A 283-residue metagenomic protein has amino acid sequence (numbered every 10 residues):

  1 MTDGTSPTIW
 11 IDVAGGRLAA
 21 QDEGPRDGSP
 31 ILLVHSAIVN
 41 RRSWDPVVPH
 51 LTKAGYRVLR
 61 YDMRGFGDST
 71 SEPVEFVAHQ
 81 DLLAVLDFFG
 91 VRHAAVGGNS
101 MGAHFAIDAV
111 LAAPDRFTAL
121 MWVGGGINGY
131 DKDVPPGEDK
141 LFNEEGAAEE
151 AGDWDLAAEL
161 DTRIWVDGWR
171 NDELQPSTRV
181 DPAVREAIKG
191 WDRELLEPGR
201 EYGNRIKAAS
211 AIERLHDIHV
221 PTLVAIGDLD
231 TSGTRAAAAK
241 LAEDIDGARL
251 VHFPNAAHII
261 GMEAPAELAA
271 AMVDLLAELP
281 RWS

Functional and structural regions predicted by a protein language model:
A14-T70: Conserved HGGG/HGGXW glycine-rich cap/lid loop of the alpha/beta-hydrolase fold
V77-A94: Conserved acidic catalytic loop of the alpha/beta-hydrolase fold
V96-G98, V123: Short beta-strand immediately N-terminal to the catalytic nucleophile in serine-hydrolase-like folds
G98, G102, A106: Gly/Ala-rich beta-loop-alpha elbow adjacent to hydrolase catalytic centers
I107-A112, F117-A151: Flexible "cap/lid" loop of the alpha/beta hydrolase fold
P136-G137, A151-A209, R214: Conserved alpha/beta-hydrolase catalytic His-Asp/Glu region
A187-E243, H252: Conserved serine/cysteine hydrolase catalytic core
D246-S283: Catalytic active-site module of serine/aspartate enzymes centered on a nucleophile-bearing elbow/loop
